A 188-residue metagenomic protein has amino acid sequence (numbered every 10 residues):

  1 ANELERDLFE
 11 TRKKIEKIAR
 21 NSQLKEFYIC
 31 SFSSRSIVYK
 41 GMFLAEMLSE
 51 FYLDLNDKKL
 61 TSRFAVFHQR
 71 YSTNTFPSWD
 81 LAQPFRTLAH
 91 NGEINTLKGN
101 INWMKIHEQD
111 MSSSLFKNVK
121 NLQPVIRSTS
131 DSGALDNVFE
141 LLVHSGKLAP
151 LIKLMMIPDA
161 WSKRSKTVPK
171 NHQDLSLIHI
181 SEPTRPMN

Functional and structural regions predicted by a protein language model:
A1-R63, Q69-T73, N118-L177: Extended, highly charged
C30-S31, N56-L60, S78-L81, R86-L88 (+1 more regions): Solvent-exposed alpha-helices and their adjacent loops that cap or buttress functional pockets in soluble metabolic
H68, H90, H179: Histidine-centered active-site/metal-ligand motif
T73-F76, N95-T96, N102-I106, W161-R164: Flexible loop/turn segments at secondary-structure boundaries
L81-T129: Extended active-site and interfacial segments that coordinate phosphate-rich ligands in large catalytic machineries
I178-N188: Single conserved hydrophobic/aromatic residue that forms the stacking wall/gate of nucleotide- or nucleobase-binding
